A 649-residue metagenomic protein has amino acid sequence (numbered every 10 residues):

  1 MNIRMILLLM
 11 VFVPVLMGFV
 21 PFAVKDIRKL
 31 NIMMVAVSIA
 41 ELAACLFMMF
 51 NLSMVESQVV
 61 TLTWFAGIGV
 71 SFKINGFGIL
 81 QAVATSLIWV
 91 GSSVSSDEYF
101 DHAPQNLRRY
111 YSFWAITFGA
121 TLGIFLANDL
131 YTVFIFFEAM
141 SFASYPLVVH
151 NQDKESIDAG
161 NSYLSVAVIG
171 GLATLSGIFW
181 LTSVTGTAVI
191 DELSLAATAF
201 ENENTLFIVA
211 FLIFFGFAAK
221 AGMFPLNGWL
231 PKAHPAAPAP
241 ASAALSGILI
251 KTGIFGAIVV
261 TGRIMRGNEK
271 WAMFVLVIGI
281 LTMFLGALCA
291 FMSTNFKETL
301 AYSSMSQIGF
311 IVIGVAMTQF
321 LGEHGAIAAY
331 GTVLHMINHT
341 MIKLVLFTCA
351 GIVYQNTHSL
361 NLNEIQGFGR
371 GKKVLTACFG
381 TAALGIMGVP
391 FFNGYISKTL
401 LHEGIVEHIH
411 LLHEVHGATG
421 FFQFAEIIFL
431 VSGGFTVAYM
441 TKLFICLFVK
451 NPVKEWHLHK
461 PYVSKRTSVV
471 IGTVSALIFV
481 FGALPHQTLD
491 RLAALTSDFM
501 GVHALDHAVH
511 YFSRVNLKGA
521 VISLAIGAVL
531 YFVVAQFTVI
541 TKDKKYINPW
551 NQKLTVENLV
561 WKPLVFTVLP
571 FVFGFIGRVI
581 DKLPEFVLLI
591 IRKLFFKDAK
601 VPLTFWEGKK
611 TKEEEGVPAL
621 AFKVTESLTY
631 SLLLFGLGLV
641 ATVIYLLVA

Functional and structural regions predicted by a protein language model:
M1-I6, L16-S112, G186-T198, A494 (+6 more regions): Transmembrane helix-loop-helix hairpins at membrane boundaries of multipass inner-membrane proteins
L9-D26, A218-G222, M283: N-terminal signal-anchor/start-transfer transmembrane helix
I27-S38, D158-V168, G371-F379, P461-A476 (+1 more regions): Alpha-helical transmembrane segments and their helix-start/interface "positive-inside/aromatic belt" motifs in integral
A36-M49, A167-I178, F379-F391, V470-T488: Hydrophobic alpha-helical membrane-insertion segments
Q58-A66, V189-A196, L400-H416, Q487-S513: Membrane-interfacial helical/loop segments at transmembrane boundaries in membrane proteins
G91-P104, R108, I116-V133, A143-H459: Hydrophobic transmembrane alpha-helices and their helix-loop junctions in integral membrane proteins
G385-L400, S475-T496, L583, G638-L647: Alpha-helical transmembrane segments and their membrane-interface junctions in multi-pass membrane proteins
T488-A520, F537-A649: Aromatic-capped, Gly/Pro-kinked transmembrane alpha-helices
